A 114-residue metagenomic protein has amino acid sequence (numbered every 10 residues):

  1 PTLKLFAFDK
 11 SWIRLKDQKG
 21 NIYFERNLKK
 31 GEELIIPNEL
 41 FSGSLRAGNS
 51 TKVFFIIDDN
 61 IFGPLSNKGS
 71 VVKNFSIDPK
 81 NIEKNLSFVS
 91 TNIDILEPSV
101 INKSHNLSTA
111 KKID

Functional and structural regions predicted by a protein language model:
T2, F6-K19, I57: Short acidic/polar, Gly/Pro-enriched loop/turn segments located at secondary-structure boundaries
Q18-S90, D94-V100, H105-S108: Extracytoplasmic
K112-D114: Short, solvent-exposed mixed-charge patches
